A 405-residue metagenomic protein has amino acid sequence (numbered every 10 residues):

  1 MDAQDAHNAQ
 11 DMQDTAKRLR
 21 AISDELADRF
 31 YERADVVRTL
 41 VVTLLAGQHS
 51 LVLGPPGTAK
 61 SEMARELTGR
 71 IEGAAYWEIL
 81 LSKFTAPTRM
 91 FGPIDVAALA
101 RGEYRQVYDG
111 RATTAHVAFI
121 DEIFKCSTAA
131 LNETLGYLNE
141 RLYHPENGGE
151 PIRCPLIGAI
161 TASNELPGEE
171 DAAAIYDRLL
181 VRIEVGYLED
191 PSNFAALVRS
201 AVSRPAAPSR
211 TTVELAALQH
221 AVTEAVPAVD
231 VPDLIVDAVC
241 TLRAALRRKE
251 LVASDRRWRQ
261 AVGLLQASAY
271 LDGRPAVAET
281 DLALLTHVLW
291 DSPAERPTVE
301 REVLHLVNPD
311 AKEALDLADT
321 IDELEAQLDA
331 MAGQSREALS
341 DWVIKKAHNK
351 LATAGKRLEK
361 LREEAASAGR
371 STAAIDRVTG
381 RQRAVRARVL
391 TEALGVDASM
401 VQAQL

Functional and structural regions predicted by a protein language model:
M12, A16, F30-A34, G57 (+10 more regions): Conserved phosphate/pyrophosphate-binding and hydrolysis machinery centered on Walker-type P-loop NTPases, extending
M12-A16, R29-F30, G168, I183-S254 (+1 more regions): Conserved C-terminal "switch" segment of AAA+ ATPases
T15-P55: Pre-Walker A (pre-P-loop) alpha-helix and adjacent loop at the N terminus of AAA/AAA+ ATPase modules, a conserved
V41-K83: Walker A/P-loop
S82-T114: Short glycine-rich substrate-engagement loop in P-loop NTPases that contacts/grips substrate
A97-E103, V117, E122-E133, L138-T212 (+2 more regions): Canonical AAA+ ATPase core
L242-K312: C-terminal helical "lid" subdomain and adjoining coupling/linker elements of P-loop NTPases
E295-L405: Terminal-proximal interaction/regulatory segments of ATP-powered molecular machines
